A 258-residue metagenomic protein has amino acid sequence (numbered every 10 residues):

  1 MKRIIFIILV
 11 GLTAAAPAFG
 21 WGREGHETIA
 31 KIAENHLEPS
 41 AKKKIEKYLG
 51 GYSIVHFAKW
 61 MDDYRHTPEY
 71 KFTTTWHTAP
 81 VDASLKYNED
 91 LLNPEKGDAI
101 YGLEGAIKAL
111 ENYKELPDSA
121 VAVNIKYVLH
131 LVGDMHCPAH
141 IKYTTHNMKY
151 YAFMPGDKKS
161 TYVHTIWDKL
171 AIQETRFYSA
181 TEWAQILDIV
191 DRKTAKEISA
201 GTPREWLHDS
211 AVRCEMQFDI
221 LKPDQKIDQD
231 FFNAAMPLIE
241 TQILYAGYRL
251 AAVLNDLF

Functional and structural regions predicted by a protein language model:
K2-I8: Sec-dependent signal peptide recognition, specifically the positively charged N-region followed immediately by
T13-A15: N-terminal signal peptide c-region/cleavage motif recognized by signal peptidases
F19-L131, P138-D256: N-terminal, motif-rich segments that launch catalysis or mediate targeting to/interaction with membranes, typified by
